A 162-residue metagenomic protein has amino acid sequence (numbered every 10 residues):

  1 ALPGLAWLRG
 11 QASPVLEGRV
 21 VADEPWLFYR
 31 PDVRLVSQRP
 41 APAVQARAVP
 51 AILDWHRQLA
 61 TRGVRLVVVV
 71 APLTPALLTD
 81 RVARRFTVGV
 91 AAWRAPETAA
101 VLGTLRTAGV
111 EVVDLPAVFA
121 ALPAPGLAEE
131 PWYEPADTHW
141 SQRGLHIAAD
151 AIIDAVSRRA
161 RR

Functional and structural regions predicted by a protein language model:
A1-R162: Extracellular glycan-modifying ectodomains
